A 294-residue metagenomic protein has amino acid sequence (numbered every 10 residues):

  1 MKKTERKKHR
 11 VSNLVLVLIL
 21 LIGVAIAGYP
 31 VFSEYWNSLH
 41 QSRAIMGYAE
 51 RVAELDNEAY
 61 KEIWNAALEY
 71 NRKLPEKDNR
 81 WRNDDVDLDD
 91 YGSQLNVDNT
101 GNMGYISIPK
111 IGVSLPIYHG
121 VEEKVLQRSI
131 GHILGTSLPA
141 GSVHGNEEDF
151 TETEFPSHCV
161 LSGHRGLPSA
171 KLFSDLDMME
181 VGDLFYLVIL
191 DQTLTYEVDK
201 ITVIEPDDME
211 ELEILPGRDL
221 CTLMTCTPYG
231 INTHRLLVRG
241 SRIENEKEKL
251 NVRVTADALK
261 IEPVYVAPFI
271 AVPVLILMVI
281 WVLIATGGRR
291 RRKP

Functional and structural regions predicted by a protein language model:
M1-H9, R289-P294: N-terminal Lys/Arg-rich, disordered targeting/topogenic segments
K8-P263: Solvent-exposed, non-transmembrane regions of membrane-associated and secreted proteins
R253-P294: C-terminal single-pass membrane-anchor helix
